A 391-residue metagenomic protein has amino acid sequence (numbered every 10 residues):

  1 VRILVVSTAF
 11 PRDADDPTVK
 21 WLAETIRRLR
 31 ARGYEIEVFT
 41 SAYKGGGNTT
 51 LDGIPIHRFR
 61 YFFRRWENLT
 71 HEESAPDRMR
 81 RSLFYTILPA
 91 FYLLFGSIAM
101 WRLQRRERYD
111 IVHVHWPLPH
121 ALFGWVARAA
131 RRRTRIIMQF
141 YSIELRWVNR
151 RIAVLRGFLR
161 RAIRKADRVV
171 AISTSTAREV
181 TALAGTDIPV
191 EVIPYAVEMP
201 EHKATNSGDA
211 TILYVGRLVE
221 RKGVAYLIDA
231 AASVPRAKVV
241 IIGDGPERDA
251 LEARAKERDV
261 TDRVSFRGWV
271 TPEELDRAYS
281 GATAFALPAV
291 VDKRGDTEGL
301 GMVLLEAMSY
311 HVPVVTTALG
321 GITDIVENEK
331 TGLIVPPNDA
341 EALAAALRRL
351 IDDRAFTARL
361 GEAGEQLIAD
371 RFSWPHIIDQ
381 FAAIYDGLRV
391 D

Functional and structural regions predicted by a protein language model:
V1-R60, E107: N-terminal subdomain of nucleotide-sugar transferases
K20, A210-S233, P246-E252, L333 (+1 more regions): A conserved mid-protein helix/loop that constitutes part of the nucleotide-sugar donor-binding site
K44-G46, T86-W101, Y109-R132: An aromatic- and histidine-rich active-site surface loop
D167, S280-G295, V312: Acidic donor-binding loop of glycosyltransferase active sites
S175, A196: Carbohydrate-associated surface elements
E252-E274: Nucleotide-activated donor-binding/catalytic signature segment of Leloir-type glycosyltransferases, i.e., the conserved
L304, S309, P313-T316, V326: Short hydrophobic beta-strand element within catalytic cores of glycosyltransferases and related nucleotide-activated
I325-E329, L333-A340, R349-R354: Conserved acidic donor-binding segment of nucleotide-sugar-dependent glycosyltransferases
